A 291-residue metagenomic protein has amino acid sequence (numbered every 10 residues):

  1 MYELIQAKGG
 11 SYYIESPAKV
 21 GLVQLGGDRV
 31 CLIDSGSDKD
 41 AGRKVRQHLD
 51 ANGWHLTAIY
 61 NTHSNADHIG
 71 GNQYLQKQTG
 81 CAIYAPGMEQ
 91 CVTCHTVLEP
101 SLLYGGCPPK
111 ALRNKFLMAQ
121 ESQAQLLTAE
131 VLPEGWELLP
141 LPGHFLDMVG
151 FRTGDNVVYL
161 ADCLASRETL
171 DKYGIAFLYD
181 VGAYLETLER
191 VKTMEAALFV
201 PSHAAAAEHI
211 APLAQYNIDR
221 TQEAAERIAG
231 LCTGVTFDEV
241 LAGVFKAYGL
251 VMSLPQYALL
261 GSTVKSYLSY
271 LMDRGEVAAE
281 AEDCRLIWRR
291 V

Functional and structural regions predicted by a protein language model:
M1-N52, G150-D162: Conserved beta-strand hairpin/beta-sheet module of binuclear metal-dependent hydrolase folds, prominently
K8-Y13, S35-D38, I59-T62, W136-L141 (+1 more regions): Short, flexible loop segments at the rims of nucleotide/cofactor-binding pockets, characterized by
G10, V23, D34, L49 (+9 more regions): Divalent metal-coordination and catalytic microenvironments
S11, D40-L132: Active-site HxH/HxHxD metal-binding segment of metal-dependent hydrolases
I14-S16, L132, L141-F145: A short catalytic or substrate-binding loop motif that flags glycine-/basic-rich loops and adjacent residues that bind
S37, E137-E223: Metallo-beta-lactamase
R227-V291: C-terminal regulatory/interaction regions
